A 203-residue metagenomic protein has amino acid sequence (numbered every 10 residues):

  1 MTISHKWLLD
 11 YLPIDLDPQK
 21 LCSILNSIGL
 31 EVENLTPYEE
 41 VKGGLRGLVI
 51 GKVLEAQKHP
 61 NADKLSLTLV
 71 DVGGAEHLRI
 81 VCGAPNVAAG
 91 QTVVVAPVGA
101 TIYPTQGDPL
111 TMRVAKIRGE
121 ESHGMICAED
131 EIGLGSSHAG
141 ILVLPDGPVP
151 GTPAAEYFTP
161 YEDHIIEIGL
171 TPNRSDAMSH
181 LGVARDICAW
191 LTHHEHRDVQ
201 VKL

Functional and structural regions predicted by a protein language model:
M1-L203: Phosphate-backbone binding interfaces of nucleic-acid-interacting proteins
